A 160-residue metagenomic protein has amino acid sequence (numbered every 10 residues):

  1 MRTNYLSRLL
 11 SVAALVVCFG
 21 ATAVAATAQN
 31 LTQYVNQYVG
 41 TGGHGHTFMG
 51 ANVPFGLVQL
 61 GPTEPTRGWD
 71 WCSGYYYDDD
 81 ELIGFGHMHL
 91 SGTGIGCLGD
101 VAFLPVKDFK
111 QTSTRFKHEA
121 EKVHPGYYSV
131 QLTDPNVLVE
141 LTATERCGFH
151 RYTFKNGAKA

Functional and structural regions predicted by a protein language model:
M1-R8: N-terminal secretory signal peptides that target proteins for export/translocation
S11-T22: Bacterial N-terminal signal peptides
T27-A160: Accessory carbohydrate-recognition regions in carbohydrate-active enzymes
